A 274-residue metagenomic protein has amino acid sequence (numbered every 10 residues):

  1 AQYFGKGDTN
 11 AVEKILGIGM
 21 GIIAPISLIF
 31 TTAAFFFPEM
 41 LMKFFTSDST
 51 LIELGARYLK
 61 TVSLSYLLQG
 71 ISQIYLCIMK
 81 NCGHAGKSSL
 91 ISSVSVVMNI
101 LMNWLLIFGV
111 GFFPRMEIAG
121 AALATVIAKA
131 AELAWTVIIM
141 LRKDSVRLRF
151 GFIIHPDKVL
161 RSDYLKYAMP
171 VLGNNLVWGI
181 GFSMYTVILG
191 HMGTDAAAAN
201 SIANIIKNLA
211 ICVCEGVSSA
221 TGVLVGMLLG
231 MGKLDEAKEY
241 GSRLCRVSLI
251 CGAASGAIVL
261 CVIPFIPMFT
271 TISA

Functional and structural regions predicted by a protein language model:
A1-T32, Q69-S88, T186, A199-I263: Small-residue-rich hydrophobic transmembrane alpha-helices
I23, L59-V62, Y66, S92-S93 (+5 more regions): Residue-level recognition of transmembrane alpha-helices in multi-pass small-molecule transporters/permeases
I26, F30, A34, N99 (+8 more regions): Alpha-helical transmembrane segments of multipass membrane proteins
I29-K60, G256-A274: Short membrane-interface helical motifs at transmembrane helix boundaries in multi-pass membrane transporters
M42-S49, L105-M116, L176-L209, M227 (+1 more regions): Helix-terminus/linker motif at the lipid-water interface of multi-pass membrane proteins
S49-Y75, I206, C214, A274: Alpha-helical transmembrane segments of multi-pass membrane proteins
Y58, I91-L105, F113-D144: Hydrophobic alpha-helical transmembrane segments
A122-T125, A134-W178: Interhelical loop/hinge segments that connect adjacent transmembrane helices in multipass membrane
